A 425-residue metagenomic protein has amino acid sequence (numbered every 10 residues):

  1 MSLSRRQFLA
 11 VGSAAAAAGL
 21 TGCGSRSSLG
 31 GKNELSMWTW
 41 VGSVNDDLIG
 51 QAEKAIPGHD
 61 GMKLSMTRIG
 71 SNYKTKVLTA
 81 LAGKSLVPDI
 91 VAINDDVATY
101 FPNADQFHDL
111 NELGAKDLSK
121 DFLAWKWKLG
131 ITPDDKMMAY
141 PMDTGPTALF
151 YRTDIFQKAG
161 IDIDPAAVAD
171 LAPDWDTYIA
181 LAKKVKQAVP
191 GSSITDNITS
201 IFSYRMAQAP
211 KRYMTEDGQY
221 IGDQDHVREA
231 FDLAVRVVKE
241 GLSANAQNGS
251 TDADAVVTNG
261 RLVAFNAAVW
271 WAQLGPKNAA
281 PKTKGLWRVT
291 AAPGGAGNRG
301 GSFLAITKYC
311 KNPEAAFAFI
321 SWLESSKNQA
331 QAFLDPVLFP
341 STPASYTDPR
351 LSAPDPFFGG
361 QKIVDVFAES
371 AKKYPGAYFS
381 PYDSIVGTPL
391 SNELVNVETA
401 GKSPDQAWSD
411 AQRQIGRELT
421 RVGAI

Functional and structural regions predicted by a protein language model:
S2-T99, L118-S119, E314-A315, K327 (+4 more regions): Conserved N-terminal structural module of periplasmic/extracytoplasmic solute-binding proteins
T67-K76, D96, L171-T177, N245-N259: Short helix-initiation/N-cap motifs at beta->coil->alpha
D89-A92, V263-A268: Paired acidic/hydrophobic, glycine-rich loop segments that form the ligand-binding mouth/hinge of periplasmic-binding
D95-A148, L286-R288, P356, E369: Hinge/lid segment of periplasmic solute-binding proteins
A98-P102, V269-T283: A ligand-binding cleft/hinge motif common to bilobed small-molecule-binding domains
I179-K183, D217-Q247: Glycine-centered hinge/linker elements that transmit conformational signals in sensory and ligand-binding systems
K284-A305: Periplasmic-binding protein-like
S302-S384: Mature extracytoplasmic/periplasmic domains
